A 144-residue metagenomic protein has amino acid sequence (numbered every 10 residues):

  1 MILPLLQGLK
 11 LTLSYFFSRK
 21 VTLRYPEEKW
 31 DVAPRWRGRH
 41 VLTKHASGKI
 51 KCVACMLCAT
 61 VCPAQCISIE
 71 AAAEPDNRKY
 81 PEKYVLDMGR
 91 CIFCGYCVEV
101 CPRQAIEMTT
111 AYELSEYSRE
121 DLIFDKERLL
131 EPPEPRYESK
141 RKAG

Functional and structural regions predicted by a protein language model:
M1-L5, T22, P26-E28, R78-P81 (+1 more regions): Flanking helices and flexible, charged tails adjoining ferredoxin-like Fe-S electron-transfer domains in multi-subunit
M1-V61, Q65-S68, E127-G144: Ferredoxin-type iron-sulfur electron-transfer modules and their immediate structural context
K44-S47, D76, L86: A generic structural signal for short
S68-N77: Flexible, glycine/small-residue-enriched loop-and-beta-strand segment within the central core of proteins
